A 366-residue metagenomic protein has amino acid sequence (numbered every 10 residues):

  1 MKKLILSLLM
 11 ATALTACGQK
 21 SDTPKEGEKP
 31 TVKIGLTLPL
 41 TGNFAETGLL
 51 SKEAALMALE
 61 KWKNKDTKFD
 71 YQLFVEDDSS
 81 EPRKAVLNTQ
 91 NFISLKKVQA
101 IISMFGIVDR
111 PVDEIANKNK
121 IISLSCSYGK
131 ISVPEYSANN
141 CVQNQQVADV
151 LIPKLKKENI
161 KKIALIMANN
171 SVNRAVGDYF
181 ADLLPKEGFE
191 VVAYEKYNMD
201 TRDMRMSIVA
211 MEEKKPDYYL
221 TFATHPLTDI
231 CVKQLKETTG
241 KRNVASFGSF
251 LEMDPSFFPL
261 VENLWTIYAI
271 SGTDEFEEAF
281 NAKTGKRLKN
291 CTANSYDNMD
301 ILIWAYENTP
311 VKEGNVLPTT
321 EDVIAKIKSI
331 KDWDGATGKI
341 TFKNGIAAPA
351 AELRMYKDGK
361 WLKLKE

Functional and structural regions predicted by a protein language model:
L4-L9, C17-E366: Extracytosolic ligand-binding ectodomains
